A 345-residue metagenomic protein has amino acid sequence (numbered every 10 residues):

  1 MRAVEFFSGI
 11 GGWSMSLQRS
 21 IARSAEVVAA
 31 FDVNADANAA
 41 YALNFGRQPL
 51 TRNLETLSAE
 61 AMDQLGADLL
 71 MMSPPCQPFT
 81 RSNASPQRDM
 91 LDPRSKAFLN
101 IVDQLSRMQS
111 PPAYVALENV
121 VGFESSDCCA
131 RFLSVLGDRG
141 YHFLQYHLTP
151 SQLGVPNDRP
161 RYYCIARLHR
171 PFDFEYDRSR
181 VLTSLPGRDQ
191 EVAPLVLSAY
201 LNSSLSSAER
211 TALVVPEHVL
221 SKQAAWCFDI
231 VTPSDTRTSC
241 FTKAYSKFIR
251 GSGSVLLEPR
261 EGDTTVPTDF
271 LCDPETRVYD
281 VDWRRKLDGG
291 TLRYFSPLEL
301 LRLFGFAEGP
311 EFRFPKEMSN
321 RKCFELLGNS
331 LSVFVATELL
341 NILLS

Functional and structural regions predicted by a protein language model:
A3-G12, L54, G66-A84, V115-V120 (+4 more regions): Conserved proline-anchored active-site loop of SAM-dependent methyltransferases that bridges a beta-strand
I10-R23: Conserved SAM-binding loop of SAM-dependent methyltransferases across substrates and taxa, primarily the Class I
Q18, N38-A42, G46, L133 (+1 more regions): Class I S-adenosyl-L-methionine
A25-A29: Short beta-strand element of Class I
N34: Conserved SAM/SAH-binding beta-strand->alpha-helix loop
N38-Q64: S-adenosyl-L-methionine
L57-A67, F79-F248, S254-D263: Class I S-adenosyl-L-methionine
R210-S345: C-terminal target-recognition/interaction regions appended to catalytic cores
